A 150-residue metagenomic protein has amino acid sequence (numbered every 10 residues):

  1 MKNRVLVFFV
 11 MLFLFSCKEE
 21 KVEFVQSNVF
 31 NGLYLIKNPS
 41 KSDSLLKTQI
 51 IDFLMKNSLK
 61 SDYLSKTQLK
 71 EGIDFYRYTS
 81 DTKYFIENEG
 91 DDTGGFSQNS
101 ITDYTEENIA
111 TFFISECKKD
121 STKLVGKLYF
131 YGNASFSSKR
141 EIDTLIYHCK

Functional and structural regions predicted by a protein language model:
R4, C17, N28, D81 (+3 more regions): Compositionally biased regions
V5-F15: Sec-dependent N-terminal signal peptides
L6-F8, E87, D120: Short amphipathic alpha-helical "recognition" segments used for binding
C17-Q68: N-terminal export/targeting and maturation segments
L64-E89: Acidic helix-start/capping segments at beta-turn-to-alpha-helix junctions
D91-N108, S115: Proline-directed, serine/threonine-rich intrinsically disordered cytosolic regions
E106-K150: C-terminal partner/receptor-binding element of secreted or periplasmic proteins
